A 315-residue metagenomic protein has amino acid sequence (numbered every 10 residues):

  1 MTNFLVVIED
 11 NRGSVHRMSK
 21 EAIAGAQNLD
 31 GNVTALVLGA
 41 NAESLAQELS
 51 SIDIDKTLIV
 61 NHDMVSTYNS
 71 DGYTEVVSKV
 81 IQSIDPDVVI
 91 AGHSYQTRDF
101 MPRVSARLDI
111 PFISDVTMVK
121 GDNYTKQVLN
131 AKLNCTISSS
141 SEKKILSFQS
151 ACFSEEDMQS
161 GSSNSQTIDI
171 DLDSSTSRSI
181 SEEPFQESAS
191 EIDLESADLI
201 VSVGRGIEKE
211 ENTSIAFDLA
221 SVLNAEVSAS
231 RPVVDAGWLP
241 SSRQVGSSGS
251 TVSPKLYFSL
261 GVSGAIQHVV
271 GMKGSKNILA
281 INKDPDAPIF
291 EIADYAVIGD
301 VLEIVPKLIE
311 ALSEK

Functional and structural regions predicted by a protein language model:
M1-K315: N-terminal glycine-rich FAD/FM-binding segment characteristic of electron-transfer flavoproteins
